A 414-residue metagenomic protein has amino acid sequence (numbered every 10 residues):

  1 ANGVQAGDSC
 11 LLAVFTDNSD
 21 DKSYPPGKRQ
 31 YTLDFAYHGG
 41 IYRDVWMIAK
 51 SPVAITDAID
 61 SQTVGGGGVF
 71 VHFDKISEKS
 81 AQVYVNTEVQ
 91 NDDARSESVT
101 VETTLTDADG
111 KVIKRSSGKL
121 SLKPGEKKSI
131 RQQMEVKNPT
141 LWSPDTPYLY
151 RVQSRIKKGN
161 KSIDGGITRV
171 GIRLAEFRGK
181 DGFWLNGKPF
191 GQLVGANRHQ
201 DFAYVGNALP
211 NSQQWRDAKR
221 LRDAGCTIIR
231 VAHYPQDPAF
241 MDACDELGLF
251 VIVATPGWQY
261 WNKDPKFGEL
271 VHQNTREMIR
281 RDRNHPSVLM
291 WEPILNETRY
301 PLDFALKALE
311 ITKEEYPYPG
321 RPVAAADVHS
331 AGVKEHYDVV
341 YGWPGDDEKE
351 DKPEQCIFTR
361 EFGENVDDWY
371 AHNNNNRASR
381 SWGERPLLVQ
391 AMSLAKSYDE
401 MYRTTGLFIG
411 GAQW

Functional and structural regions predicted by a protein language model:
A1-A232, D237-A243, G248-V251, N274 (+4 more regions): Secreted/periplasmic carbohydrate-active enzymes, especially glycoside hydrolases
W215-R220, I228-W414: Substrate-binding/catalytic cleft of secreted carbohydrate-active enzymes, primarily glycoside hydrolases
